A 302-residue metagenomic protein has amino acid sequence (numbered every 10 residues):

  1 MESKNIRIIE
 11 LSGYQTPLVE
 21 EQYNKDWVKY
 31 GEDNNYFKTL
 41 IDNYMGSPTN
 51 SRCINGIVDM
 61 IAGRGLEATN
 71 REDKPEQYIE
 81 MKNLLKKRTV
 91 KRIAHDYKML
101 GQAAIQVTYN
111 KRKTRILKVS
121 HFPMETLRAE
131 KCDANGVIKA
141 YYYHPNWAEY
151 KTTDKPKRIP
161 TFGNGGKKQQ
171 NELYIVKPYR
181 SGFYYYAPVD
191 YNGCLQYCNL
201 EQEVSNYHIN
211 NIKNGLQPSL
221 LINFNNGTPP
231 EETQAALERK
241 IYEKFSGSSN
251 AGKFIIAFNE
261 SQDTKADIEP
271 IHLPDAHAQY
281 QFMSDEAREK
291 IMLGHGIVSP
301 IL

Functional and structural regions predicted by a protein language model:
M1-R52, D59-E260: Structured, contiguous alpha/beta core segments that scaffold functional sites
Y44-S47, I57, G101-T108, P123 (+2 more regions): Aromatic-enriched hydrophobic runs in primary sequence
L216-T233, I256-L302: Surface-exposed loop-to-helix/strand elements on domain peripheries
